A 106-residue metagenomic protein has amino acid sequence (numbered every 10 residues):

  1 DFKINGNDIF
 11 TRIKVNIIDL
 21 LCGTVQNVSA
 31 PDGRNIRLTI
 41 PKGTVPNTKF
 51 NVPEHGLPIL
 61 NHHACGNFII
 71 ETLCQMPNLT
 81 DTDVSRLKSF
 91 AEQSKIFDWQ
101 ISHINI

Functional and structural regions predicted by a protein language model:
D1-I106: Intrinsically disordered, low-complexity linker/assembly segments
